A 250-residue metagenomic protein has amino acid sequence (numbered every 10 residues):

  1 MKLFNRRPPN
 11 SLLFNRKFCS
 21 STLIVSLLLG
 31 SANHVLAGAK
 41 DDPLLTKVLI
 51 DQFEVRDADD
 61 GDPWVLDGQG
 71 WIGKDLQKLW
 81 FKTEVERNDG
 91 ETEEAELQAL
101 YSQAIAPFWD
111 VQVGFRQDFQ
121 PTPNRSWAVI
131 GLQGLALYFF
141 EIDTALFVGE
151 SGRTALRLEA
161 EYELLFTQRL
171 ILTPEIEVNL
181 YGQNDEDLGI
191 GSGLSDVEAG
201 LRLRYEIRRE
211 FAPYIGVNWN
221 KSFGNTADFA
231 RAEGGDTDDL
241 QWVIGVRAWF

Functional and structural regions predicted by a protein language model:
K2, V35-G90, A95, Q103 (+2 more regions): Outer-membrane beta-barrel initiation region
L44, D62-L66, E93-A95, N124-A128 (+3 more regions): Residues that define the transmembrane beta-barrel architecture of outer-membrane proteins
Q52, F81-V85, V113-Q117, T144-V148 (+2 more regions): Transmembrane beta-barrel strands of outer-membrane/channel proteins
G68, A99, I130, L158-A160 (+2 more regions): Membrane-embedded beta-strands of outer-membrane beta-barrel proteins, especially the hydrophobic/small aromatic
I72-K74, Q103, G134, V148 (+3 more regions): Residue-level signature of outer-membrane beta-barrel architecture
L76-F81, P107-V111, Y138-I142, T167-L172 (+1 more regions): Repeated loop/turn-to-beta-strand initiation elements of outer-membrane beta-barrel proteins
R125-D185: Detector for outer-membrane/organellar transmembrane beta-barrel domains, recognizing the amphipathic beta-strand
G200-E206, E210, D236-F250: Outer-membrane beta-barrel "beta-signal"
